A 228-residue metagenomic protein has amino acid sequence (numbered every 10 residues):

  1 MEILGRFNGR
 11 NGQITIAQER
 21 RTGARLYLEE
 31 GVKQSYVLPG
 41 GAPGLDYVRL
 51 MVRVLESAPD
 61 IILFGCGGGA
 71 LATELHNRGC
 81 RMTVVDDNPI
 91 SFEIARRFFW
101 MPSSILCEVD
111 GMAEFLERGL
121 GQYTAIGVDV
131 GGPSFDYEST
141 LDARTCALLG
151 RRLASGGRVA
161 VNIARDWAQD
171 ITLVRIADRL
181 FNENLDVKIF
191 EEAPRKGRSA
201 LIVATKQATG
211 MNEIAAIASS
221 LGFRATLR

Functional and structural regions predicted by a protein language model:
M1-G41, L45-R49, R53, D178 (+2 more regions): SAM/dcSAM-binding transferase cores
R6, A42-R158, A168-A177, K196-S199: The AdoMet/dcAdoMet-binding core of the Class I SAM-like
C80, N184-L185: Short phosphate-binding/catalytic loops that engage adenosine nucleotides
L106-C107, V187-I189: Conserved beta-strand scaffold positions in the cores of enzyme catalytic domains, especially in NTP/NDP-utilizing
G156, N184, K206-A208: A general structural signal marking secondary-structure boundaries and capping sites
F181: Short, Gly/Ser/Thr-enriched beta-strand-loop segments that form substrate-interacting elements of hydrolase/peptidase
